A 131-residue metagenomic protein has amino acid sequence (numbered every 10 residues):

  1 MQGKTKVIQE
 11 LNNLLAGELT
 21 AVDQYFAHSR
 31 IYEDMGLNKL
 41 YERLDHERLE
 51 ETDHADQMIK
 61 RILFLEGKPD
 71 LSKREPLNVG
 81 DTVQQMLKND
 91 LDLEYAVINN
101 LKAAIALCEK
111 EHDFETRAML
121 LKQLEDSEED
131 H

Functional and structural regions predicted by a protein language model:
M1-H131: Iron-associated oxidoreductase/ferritin-like identity signal
